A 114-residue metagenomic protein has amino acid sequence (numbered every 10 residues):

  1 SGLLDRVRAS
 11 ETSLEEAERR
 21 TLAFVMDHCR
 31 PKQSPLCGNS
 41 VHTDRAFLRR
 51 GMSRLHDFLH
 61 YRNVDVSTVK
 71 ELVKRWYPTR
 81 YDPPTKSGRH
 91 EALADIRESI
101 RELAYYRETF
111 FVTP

Functional and structural regions predicted by a protein language model:
S1-L36, P84-K86: Conserved non-catalytic scaffold segment of RNase H-like nuclease domains
S13, A17-T21, D44, G51 (+1 more regions): Amphipathic alpha-helical interface surfaces
E15-R19, A23, E71, A94 (+1 more regions): Short, contiguous clusters of charged residues that form electrostatic/catalytic patches at enzyme active sites, used
F24, L59-Y61, W76, Y105-Y106: Tryptophan-centric aromatic hotspots in well-structured domains and transmembrane helices
V25, T43-R62: Substrate-recognition/cap helix-loop segment adjacent to the acidic, metal-dependent catalytic center of Asp-based
K32-M52, P78-P114: Acidic, Mg2+-coordinating catalytic module of metal-dependent nucleases/exonucleases that use a two-metal-ion mechanism
H60-P78: Short, flexible loop segments at boundaries between secondary-structure elements
